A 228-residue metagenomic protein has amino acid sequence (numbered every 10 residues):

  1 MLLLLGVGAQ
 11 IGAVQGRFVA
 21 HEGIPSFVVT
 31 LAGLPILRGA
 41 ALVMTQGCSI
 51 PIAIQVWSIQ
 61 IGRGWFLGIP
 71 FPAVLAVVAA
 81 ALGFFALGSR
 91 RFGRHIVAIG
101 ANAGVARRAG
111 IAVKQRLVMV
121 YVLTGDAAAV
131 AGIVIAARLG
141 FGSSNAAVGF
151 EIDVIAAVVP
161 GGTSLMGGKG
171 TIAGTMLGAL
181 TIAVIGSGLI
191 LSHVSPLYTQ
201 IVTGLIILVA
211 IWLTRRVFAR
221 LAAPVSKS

Functional and structural regions predicted by a protein language model:
M1-G8, S26, T30-L34, L117-T124 (+3 more regions): Alpha-helical transmembrane segments of multi-pass membrane proteins, especially transporters and channels
M1-Q15, V19, W65-G142: Helix-loop-helix "hairpin" substructures at the membrane interface of multi-pass membrane proteins
L5-G8, L34, R38-G39, L75-F85 (+4 more regions): Hydrophobic core segments of alpha-helical transmembrane domains in multi-pass membrane transport and ion-translocation
Q10-H21, A40-M44, F85, S89 (+5 more regions): Membrane-interface helix caps of multi-pass small-molecule transporters
G12, A128, R138-T203: Transmembrane alpha-helical segments in multi-pass inner-membrane proteins
E22, S26-R90, R116-M119, R138-A147 (+1 more regions): Transmembrane helix-bundle core of multi-pass membrane transporters and related energy-transducing complexes
E22-I24, R90, I111, G170 (+1 more regions): Membrane-helix interface residues
A81, R108-Q115, I185-S228: Cytosolic-side transmembrane-helix boundaries in multi-pass membrane proteins
